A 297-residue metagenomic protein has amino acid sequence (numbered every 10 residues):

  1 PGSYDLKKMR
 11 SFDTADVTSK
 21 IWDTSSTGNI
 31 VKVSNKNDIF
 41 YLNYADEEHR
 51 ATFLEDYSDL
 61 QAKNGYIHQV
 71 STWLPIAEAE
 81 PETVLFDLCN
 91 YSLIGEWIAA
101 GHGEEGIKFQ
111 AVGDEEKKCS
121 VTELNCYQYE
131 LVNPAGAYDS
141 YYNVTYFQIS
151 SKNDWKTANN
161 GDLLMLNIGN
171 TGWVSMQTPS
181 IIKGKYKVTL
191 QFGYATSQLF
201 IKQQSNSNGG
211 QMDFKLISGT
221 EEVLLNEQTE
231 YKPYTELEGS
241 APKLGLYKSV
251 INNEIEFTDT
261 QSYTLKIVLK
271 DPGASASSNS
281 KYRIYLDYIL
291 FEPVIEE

Functional and structural regions predicted by a protein language model:
P1, D59-I76: FKBP-type peptidyl-prolyl cis-trans isomerase
P1-L54: Aromatic/histidine-rich interaction motifs
D13, T24-T27, K32-D38, Q61-K63 (+2 more regions): Short, ordered beta-strand-loop transition motifs
A51-L54, V70, L225: Short capping micro-motif at the N-terminus of alpha-helices
Y57-D59, E254: Short basic coil micro-motifs at the edges of alpha-helical modules that engage polyanionic partners
W73-E297: Extracytoplasmic
